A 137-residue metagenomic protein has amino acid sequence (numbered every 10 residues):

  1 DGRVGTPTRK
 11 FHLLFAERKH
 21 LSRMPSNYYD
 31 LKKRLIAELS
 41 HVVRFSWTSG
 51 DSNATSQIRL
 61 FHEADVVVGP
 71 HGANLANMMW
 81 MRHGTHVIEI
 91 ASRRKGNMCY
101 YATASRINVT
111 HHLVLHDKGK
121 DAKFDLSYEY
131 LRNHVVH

Functional and structural regions predicted by a protein language model:
D1-H137: The feature primarily captures lumenal catalytic ectodomains of type II secretory-pathway glycosyltransferases
